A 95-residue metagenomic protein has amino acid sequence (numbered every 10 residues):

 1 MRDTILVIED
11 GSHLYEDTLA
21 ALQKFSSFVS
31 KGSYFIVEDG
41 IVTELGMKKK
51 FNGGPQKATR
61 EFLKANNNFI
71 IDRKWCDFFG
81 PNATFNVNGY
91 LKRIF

Functional and structural regions predicted by a protein language model:
M1-V7: A short acidic, Gly/Pro-enriched loop at the edge of an enzyme's catalytic core that lines a small-molecule cofactor
I5, Y15-F95: C-terminal substrate-binding/active-site "lid" region of AdoMet-derived donor-dependent transferases
D10-H13: Switch II (G3) loop of P-loop NTPases
